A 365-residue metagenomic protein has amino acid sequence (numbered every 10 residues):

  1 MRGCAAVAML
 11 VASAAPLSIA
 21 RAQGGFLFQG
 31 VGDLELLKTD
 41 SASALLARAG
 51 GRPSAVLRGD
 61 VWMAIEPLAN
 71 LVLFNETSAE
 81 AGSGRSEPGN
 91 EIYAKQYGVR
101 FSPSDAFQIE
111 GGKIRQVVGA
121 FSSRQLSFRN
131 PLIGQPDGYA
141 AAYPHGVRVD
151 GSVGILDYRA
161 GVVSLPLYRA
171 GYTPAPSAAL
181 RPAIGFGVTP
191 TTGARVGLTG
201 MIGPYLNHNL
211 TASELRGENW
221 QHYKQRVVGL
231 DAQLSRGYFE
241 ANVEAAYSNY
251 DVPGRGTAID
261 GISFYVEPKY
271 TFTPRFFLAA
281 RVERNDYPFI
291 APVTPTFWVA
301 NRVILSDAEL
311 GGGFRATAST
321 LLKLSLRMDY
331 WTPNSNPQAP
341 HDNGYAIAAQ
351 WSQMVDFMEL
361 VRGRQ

Functional and structural regions predicted by a protein language model:
C4-P16: Bacterial N-terminal signal peptides
L17-A22: Sec/Tat signal peptide C-region and signal peptidase I cleavage site
G24-K38, G50-L167, A178-L180, G187-V196 (+2 more regions): Outer membrane beta-barrel
D33, D40-R48, R85-E87, G98-R100 (+2 more regions): Outer-membrane beta-barrel pore domains
R129, V163-T173, N207-R216: Active-site-proximal beta-alpha loop/turn segments in soluble metabolic enzymes
R169-T173, I184-G185, N219, P253: Short helix-to-loop capping/linker segments positioned immediately adjacent to catalytic or ligand/cofactor-binding
A178-P182, Y345-I347: Short beta-strand micro-motifs in enzyme catalytic cores
